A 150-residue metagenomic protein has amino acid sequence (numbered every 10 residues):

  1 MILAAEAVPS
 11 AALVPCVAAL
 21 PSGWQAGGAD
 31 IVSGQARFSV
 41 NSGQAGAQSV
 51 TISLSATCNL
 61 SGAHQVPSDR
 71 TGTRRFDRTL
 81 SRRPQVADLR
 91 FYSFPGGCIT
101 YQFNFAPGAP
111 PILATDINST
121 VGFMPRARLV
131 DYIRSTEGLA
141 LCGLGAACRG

Functional and structural regions predicted by a protein language model:
M1-D88: Short, solvent-exposed recognition patches
G72-G150: A short, solvent-exposed beta-edge/loop patch
